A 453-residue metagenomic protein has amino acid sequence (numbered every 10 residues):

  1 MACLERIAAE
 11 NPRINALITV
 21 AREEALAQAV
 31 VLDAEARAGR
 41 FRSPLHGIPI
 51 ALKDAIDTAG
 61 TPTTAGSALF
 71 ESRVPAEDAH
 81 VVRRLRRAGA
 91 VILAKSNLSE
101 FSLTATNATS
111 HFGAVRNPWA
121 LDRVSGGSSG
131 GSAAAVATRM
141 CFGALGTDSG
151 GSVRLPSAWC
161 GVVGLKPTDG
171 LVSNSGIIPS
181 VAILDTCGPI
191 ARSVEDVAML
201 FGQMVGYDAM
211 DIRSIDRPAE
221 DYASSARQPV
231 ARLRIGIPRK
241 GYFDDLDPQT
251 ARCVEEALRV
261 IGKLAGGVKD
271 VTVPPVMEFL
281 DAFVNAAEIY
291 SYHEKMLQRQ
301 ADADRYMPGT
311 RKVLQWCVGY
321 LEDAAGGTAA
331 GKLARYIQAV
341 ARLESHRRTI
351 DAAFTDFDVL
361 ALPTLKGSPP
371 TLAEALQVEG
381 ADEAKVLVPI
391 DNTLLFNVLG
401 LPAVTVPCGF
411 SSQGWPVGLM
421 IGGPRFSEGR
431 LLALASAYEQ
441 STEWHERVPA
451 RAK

Functional and structural regions predicted by a protein language model:
M1-S149, R259, A352: Gly/Ser-rich catalytic/binding loops embedded in alpha/beta enzyme cores
C3, A25, V197, I235 (+4 more regions): Residue-level signal for inorganic ion chemistry
A9, R13, R87, A137-D244 (+4 more regions): Structural helix-boundary/capping segments
V30, D221, L246-T272, H293-D304 (+1 more regions): Acyltransferase
L45-A65, S224-P238, A287-D351, P363-L365 (+1 more regions): Short helix-loop capping/hinge segments that flank enzyme active sites or metal/cofactor-binding pockets
P62, L395-N397: Conserved short alpha-helical elements in the N-terminal third of ANL/AMP-binding
A68, S72, R213-S214, D281 (+2 more regions): Short, surface-exposed loop/helix-turn segments at secondary-structure junctions that function as lids/hinges flanking
L69-V74, D185-R192, L314-T328, I421-G422: Short, well-ordered beta-strand elements within core beta-sheets of diverse protein domains
